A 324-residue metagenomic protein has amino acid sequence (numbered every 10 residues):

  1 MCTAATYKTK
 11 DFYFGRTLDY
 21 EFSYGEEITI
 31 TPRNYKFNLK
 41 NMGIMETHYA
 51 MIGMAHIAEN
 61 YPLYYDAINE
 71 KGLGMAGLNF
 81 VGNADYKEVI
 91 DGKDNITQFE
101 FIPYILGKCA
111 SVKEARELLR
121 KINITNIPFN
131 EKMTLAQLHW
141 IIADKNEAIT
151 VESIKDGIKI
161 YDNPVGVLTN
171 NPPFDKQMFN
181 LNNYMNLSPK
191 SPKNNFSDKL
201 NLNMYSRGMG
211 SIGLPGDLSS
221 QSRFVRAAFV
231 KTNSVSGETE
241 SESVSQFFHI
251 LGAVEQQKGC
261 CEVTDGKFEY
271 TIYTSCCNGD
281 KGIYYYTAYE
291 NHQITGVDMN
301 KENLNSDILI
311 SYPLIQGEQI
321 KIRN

Functional and structural regions predicted by a protein language model:
M1-K93, N126, S311-P313, I322-N324: A contiguous strand-loop segment
M1-Y13, I127-P128, L135-A136, K145-E147 (+1 more regions): C-terminus-biased signal that marks the final domain/tail of proteins
Y20-F22, V81-N83, D156-K159, G166 (+1 more regions): Short, surface-exposed beta-strand-loop junctions and turns on beta-sheet-rich folds
M75-G77, I160, Y284-Y286: Short hydrophobic/aromatic-rich beta-strand segments that constitute the beta-sheet cores of beta-sandwich/beta-barrel
G92-P128, E240-F248: Proteins synthesized as precursors that undergo proteolytic processing into mature forms
R116-E152: Aromatic- and glycine-enriched pocket-lining scaffold segments that form the walls of small-molecule binding clefts
A148, E152-G157, N163: Aromatic/basic-lined ligand-recognition segments that form π-stacking hydrophobic pockets flanked by Lys/Arg to engage
